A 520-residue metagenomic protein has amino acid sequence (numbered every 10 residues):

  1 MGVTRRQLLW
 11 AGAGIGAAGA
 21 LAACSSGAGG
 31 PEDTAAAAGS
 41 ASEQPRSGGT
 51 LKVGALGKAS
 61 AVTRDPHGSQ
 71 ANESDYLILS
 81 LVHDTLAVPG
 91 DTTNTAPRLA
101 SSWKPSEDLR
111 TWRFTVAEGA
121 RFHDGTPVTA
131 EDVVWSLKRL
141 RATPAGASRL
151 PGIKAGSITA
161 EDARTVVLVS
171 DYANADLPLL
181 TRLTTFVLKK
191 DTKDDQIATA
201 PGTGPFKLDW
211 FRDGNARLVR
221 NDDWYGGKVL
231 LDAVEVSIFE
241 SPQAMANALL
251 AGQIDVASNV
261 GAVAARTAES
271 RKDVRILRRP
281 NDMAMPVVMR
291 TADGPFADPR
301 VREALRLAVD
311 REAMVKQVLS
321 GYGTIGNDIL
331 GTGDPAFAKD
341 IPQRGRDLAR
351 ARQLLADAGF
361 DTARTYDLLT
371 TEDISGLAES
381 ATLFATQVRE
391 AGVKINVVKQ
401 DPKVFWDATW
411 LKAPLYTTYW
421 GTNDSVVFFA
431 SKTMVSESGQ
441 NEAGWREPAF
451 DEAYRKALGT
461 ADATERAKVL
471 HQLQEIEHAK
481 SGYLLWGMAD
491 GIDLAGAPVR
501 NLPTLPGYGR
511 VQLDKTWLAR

Functional and structural regions predicted by a protein language model:
G2-V3, L8-L21, S26, V309-P335 (+2 more regions): Detector for C-terminal structural segments
K52, T129-S136, A163-V169, G204-P205 (+5 more regions): Alpha-helical secondary-structure segments
G54-E107, P201-G202: N-terminal lobe/hinge region of extracytoplasmic solute-binding protein
S101-G146, E161, P295: Aromatic- and charge-enriched surface segment that lines or borders ligand/interaction sites
T111, T115, S148-K190: Surface-exposed binding/hinge segments that line and control ligand-binding clefts or catalytic entry sites
A173, T181-V229, A233, Q243: Gly/Pro-rich hinge or "lid" segments in bacterial periplasmic/extracellular proteins
D222-T267, K394: Ligand-site clamp/hinge motif
A257-D347, E372, G376, G439-P448 (+1 more regions): Local pocket/hinge segments that shape ligand/substrate recognition
